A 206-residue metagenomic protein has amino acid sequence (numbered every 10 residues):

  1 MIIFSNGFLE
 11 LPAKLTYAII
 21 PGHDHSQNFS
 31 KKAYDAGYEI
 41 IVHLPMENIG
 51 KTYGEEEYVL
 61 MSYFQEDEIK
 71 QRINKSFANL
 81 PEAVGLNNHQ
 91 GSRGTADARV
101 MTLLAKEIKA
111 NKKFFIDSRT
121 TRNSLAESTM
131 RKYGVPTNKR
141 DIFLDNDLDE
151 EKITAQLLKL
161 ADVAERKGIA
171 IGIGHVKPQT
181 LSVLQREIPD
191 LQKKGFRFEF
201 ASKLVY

Functional and structural regions predicted by a protein language model:
M1-T52: Active-site beta->alpha N-cap acidic-glycine motif
I2-S5, H25-N28, I49-G54, G94-R99 (+2 more regions): Extracytoplasmic/secreted cell-surface and envelope-processing proteins
P12-K14, G37-E39, A83, K112 (+1 more regions): A general structural motif
K14-I19, H23, E55-Y63, K109-K112: Glycine-rich tight-turn/loop motif centered on a GG-T
N28-K32, E55, K112-T120: Short N-terminal helix-initiation segments at or just after the protein's N-terminus
K31-E82: Substrate-binding cleft of extracellular glycoside hydrolase catalytic domains
E66-L158, V163, H175-Q192, F196 (+1 more regions): Catalytic domains of cell-wall/extracellular-matrix polysaccharide-remodeling enzymes, centered on de-N-acetylation
